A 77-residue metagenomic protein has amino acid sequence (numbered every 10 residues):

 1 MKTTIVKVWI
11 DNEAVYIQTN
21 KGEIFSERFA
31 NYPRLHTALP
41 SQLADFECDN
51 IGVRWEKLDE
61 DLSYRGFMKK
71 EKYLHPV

Functional and structural regions predicted by a protein language model:
M1-V77: Motif-centric detector for short Cys/His coordination patterns
